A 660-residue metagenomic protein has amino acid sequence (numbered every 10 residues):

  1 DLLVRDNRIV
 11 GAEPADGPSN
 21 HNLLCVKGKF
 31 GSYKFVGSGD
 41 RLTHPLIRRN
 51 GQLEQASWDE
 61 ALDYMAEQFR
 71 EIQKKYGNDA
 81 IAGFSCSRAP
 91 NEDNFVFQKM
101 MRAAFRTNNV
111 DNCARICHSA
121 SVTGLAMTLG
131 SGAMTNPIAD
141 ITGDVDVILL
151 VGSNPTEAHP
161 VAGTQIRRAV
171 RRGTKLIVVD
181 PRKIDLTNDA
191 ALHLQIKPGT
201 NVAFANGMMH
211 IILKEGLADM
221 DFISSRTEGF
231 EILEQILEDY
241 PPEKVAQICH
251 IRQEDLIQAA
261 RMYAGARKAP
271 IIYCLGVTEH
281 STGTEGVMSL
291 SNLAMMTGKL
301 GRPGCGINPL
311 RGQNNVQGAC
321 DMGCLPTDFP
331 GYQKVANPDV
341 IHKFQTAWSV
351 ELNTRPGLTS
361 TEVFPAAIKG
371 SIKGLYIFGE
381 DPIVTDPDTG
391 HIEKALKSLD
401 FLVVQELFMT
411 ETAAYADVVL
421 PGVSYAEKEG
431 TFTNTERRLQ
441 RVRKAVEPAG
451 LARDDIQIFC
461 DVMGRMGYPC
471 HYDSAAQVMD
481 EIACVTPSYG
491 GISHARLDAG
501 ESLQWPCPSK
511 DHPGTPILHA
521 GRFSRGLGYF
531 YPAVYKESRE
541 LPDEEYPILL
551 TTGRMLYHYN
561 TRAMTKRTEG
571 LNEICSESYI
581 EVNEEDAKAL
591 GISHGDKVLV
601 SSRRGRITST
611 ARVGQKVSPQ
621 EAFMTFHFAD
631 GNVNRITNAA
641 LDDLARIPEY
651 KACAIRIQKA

Functional and structural regions predicted by a protein language model:
D1-E215, K244, R252, A347-N353 (+7 more regions): N-terminal export/assembly segments and adjacent metallocofactor-ligating motifs of anaerobic energy-metabolism
D1-V4, S398-F401, Q405-T410, A445-G464 (+1 more regions): Phosphate/diphosphate-binding loops
G51-Q52, E215-Q253, P330, V335-H342 (+6 more regions): N-terminal leader/propeptide and maturation segments of large enzyme subunits in energy/redox metabolism and hydrolases
T164-R172, D388-L399: Catalytic-core regions built around general acid/base machinery
R182-D185, F408-R443: Flexible glycine/proline-rich, aromatic-decorated loop/lid segments
Y263-P365, D511, G521-L527, G553: A glycine-rich, hydrophobic/aromatic-adjacent loop/helix-cap motif
C320, L325, A475-G570: Long, low-complexity segments enriched in small/aliphatic residues
P448-S509, R567-E581, E585-A660: Long, contiguous, secondary-structure-rich segments that constitute the structural scaffold of globular domains
